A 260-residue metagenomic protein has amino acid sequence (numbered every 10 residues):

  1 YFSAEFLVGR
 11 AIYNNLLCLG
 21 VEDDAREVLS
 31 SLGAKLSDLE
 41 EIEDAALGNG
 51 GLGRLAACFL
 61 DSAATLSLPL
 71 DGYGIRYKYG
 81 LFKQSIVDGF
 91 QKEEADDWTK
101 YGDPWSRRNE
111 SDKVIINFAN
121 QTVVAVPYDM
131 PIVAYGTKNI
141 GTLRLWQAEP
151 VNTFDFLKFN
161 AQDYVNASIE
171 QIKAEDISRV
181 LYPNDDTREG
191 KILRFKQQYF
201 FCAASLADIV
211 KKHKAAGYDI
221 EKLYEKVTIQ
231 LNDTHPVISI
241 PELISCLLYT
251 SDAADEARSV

Functional and structural regions predicted by a protein language model:
Y1-S62, L66-L143, Q147-V151, F156-K158 (+2 more regions): N-terminal leader/transition segments
F6-L7, D233-P236: Short, internal active-site loops enriched in acidic
V28, C58-S62, L66, A148 (+2 more regions): Generic, well-ordered alpha-helical scaffold segments in large soluble proteins
E110-T234: Active-site cores of enzymes that catalyze phosphoryl transfer or operate on phosphate-rich substrates
Y249-A254: Conserved small/polar residues in nucleotide/adenosyl-binding loops
A257: Extended, polar beta-sheet/loop recognition surfaces of beta-rich domains that mediate binding to diverse ligands
